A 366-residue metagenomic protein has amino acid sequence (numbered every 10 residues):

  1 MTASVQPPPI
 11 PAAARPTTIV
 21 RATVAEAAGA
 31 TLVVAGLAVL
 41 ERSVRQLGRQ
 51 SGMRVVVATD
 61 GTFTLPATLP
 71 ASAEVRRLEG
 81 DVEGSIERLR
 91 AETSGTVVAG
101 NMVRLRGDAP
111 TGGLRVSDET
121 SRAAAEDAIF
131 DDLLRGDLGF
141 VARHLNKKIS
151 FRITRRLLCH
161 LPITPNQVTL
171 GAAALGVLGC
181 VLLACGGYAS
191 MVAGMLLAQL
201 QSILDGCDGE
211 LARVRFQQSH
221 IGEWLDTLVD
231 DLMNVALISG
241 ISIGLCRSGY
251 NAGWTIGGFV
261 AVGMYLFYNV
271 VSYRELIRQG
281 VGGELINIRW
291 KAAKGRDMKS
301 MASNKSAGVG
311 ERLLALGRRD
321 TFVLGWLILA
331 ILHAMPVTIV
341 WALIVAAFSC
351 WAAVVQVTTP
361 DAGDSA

Functional and structural regions predicted by a protein language model:
T2-F63: N-terminal glycine-rich phosphate-binding loop and ensuing alpha1 helix
T2-P8, R15-T17, F63-L65, T93 (+1 more regions): ER/Golgi luminal nucleotide-sugar-dependent glycosyltransferases, focusing on the catalytic module
F63-A109: Conserved beta-loop-beta/alpha segment of the NTase-like Rossmann-fold superfamily that binds/positions NTPs
G107-T154, V229-A366: A feature for the membrane-embedded catalytic helix bundles of lipid/isoprenoid biosynthetic enzymes
G136-G179: Conserved small-residue-rich
P165-I221, T338: Membrane-embedded alpha-helical segments that form the functional core of polytopic membrane enzymes, especially those
A174, L196, L200, L225-L228 (+2 more regions): Hydrophobic residues within alpha-helical transmembrane segments of multi-pass solute transporters/permease subunits
Q217-V229, V309: Juxtamembrane helix-capping/reentrant segments at transmembrane boundaries
